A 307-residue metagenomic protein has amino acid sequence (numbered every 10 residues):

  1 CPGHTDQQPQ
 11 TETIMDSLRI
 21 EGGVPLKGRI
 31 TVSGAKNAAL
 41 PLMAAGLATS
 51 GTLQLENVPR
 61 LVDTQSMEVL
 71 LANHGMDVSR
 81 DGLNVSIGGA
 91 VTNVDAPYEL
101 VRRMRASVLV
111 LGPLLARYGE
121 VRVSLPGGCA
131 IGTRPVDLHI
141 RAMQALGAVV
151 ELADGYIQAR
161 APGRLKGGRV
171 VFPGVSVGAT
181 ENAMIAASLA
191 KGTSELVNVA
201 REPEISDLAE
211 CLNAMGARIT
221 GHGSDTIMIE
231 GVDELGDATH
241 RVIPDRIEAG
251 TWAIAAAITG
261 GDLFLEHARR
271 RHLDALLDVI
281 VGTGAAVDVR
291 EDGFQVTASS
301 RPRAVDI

Functional and structural regions predicted by a protein language model:
D6-I307: Short, structured segments at the rim of ligand-binding sites
